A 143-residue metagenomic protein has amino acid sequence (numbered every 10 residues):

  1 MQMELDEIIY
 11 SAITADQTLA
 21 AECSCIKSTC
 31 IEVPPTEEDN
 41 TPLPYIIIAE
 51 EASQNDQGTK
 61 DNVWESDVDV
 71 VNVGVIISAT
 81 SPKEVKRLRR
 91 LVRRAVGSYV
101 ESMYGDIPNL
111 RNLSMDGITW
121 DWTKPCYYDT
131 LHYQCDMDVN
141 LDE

Functional and structural regions predicted by a protein language model:
M1-A15, S53-V68, Y104-E143: Short, charged interaction patches at domain edges and termini
M1-N62, K83: Small/polar-rich, solvent-exposed N-terminal microdomains that initiate assembly or binding
T18, R93-M103: A common structural junction motif
A21-T29, S102-R111: Short glycine-rich, low-complexity/disordered patches
N40-L43, V68-N72, Y128: Short connector loops at helix/strand junctions that flank enzyme active sites, especially segments positioning acidic
I47-A49, I76, Q134: Residues in well-ordered beta-strands of folded domains
I77-E84: A generic structural motif
R87-V92: Short amphipathic alpha-helical coupling segments at ligand-binding clamshell hinges and other catalytic/signaling
